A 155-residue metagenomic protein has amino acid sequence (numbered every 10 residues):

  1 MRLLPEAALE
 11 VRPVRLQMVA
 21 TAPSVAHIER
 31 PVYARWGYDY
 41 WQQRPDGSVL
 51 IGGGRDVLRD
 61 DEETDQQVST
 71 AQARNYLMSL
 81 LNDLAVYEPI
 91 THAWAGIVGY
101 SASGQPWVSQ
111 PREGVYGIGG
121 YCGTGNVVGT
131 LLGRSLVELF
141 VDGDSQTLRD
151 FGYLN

Functional and structural regions predicted by a protein language model:
M1, P13, R30-P31, P106 (+1 more regions): Proline-rich low-complexity regions
M1, S24-A26, D56-V57, E113 (+1 more regions): Short, glycine-/Ser/Thr-/acidic-enriched flexible segments
M1-H27: Central helical "cap/lid" subdomain
L3-E6, R30, D61, V127-V128: Short glycine-/acidic-enriched loop or helix-start segments at secondary-structure transitions that form or flank
E10, H27-S103, Q110-P111: Active-site lid/adjacent beta-loop-alpha segment flanking the redox-cofactor pocket in flavoenzymes
W36, S79, D83-N155: C-terminal catalytic lobe of FAD-dependent flavoproteins
